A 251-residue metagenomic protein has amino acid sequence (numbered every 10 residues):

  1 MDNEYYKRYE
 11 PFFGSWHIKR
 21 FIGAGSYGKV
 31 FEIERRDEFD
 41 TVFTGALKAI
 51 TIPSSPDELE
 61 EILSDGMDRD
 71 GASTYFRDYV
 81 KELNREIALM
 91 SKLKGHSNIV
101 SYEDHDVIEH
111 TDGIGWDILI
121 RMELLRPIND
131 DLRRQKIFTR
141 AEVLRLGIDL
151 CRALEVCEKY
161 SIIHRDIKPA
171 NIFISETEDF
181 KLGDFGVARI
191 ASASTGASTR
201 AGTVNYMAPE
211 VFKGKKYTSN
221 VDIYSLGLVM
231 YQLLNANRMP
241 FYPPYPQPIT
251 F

Functional and structural regions predicted by a protein language model:
S101-W116: Short beta-strand micro-motifs within the conserved protein kinase catalytic domain, predominantly in the N-lobe
D112-I128: Conserved short submotifs of the Hanks-type protein kinase catalytic core that shape the nucleotide-binding pocket
L146-G147: Activation segment signature within eukaryotic-like protein kinase domains
L150-I162: Protein kinase catalytic-loop region centered on the HRD/HxD motif
A197-E210: Conserved activation segment of eukaryotic-like protein kinases, specifically the C-terminal portion of the activation
D222: Conserved catalytic-loop aspartate of Hanks-type protein kinases
